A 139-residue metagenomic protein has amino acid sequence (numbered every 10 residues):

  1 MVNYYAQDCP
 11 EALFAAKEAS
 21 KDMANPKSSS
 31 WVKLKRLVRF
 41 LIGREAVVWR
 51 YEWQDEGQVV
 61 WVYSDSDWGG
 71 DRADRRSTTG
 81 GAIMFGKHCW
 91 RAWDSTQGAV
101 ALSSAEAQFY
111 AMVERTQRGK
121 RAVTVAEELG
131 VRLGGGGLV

Functional and structural regions predicted by a protein language model:
M1-V139: Divalent metal-binding acidic/histidine catalytic loops
